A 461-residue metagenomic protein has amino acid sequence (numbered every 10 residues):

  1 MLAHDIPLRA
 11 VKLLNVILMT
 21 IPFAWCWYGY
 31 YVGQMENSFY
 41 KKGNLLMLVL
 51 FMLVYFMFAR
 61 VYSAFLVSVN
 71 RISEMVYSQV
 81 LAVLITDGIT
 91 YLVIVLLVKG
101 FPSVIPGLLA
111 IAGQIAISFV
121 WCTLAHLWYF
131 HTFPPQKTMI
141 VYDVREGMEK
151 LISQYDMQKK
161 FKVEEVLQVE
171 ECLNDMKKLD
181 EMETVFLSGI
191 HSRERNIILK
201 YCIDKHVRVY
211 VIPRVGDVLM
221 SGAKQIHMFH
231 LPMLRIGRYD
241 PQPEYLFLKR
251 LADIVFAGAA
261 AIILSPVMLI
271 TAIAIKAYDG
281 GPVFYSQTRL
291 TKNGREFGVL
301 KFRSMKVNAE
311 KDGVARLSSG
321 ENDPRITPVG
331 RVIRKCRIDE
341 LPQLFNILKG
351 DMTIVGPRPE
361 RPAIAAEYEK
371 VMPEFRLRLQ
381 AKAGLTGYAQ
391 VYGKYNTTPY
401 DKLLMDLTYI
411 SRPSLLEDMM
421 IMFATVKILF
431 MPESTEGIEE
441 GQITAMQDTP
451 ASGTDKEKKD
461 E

Functional and structural regions predicted by a protein language model:
M1-F130: Signature of alpha-helical transmembrane segments in polytopic membrane proteins
M1-P22, T123-S265, E436-E461: N-terminal hydrophobic signal-anchor/signal peptide
Q79-V83, D87, L251-I262, C336: Loop-to-transmembrane-helix entry motif
Q79-V83, P135-K150, P282-M305: Membrane-cytosol interface motif
G216, Y285-R325, T386-L404: Short, glycine-rich, amphipathic interfacial segments at transmembrane boundaries or analogous
Y245-A309, N346, I421-E461: A hydrophobic, helix-centered structural microdomain
S319-K382, I421-T425, L429: A short, structured surface patch at a secondary-structure boundary
E374-E461: C-terminal terminal-structure detector
